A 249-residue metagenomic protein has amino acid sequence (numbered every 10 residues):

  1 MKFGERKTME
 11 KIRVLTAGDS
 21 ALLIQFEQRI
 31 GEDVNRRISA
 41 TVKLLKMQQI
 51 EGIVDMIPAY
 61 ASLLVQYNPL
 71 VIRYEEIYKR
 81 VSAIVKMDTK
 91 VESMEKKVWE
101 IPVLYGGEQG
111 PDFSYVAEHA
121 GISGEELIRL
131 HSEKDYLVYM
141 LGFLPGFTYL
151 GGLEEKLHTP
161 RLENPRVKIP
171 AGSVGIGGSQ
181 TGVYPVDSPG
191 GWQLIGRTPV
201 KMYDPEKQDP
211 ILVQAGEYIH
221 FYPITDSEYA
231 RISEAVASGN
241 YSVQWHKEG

Functional and structural regions predicted by a protein language model:
K2-G249: Glycine-rich active-site loops that engage anionic ligands at enzyme catalytic sites
